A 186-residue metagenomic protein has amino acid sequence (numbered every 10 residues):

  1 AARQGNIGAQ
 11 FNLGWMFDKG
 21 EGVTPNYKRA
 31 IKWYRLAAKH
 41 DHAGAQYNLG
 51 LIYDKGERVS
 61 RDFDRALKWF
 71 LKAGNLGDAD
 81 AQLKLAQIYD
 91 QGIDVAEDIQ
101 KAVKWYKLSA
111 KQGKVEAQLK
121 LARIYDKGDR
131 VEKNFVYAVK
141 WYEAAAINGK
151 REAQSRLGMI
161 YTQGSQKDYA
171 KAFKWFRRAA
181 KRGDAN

Functional and structural regions predicted by a protein language model:
R3-N6, K19-E21, N26, K39-H42 (+9 more regions): Short helix-capping/linker turns of helical repeat alpha-solenoids
N12-K19, N48-K55, K84-Q91, V95 (+2 more regions): Hydrophobic face of amphipathic alpha-helices that form TPR/SEL1-like repeat modules and related alpha-solenoid
